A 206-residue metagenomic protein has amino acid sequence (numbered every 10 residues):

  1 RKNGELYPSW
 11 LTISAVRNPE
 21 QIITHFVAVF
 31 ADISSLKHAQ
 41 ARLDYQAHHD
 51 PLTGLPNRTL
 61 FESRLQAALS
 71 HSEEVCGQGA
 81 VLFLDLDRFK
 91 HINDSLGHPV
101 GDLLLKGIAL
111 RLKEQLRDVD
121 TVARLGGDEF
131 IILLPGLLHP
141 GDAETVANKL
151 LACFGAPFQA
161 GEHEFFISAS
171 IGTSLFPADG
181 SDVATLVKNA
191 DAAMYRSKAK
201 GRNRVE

Functional and structural regions predicted by a protein language model:
R1-G4, R17-N18: PAS-family sensory domains
L6, I23, E164-F166: A structural signal for beta-strand boundary/capping segments at domain termini and interdomain linkers
L11-I13, F30, S168: Sensory-domain boundary capping and coupling elements
A15, V122, K149, C153 (+4 more regions): Cyclic nucleotide signaling catalytic output domains
I22-D32: PAS-family sensory domains
K37, D44-H48, G54-A80, D87-R117 (+4 more regions): Conserved long alpha-helical elements within nucleotide-processing catalytic cores of c-di-GMP signaling and class III
